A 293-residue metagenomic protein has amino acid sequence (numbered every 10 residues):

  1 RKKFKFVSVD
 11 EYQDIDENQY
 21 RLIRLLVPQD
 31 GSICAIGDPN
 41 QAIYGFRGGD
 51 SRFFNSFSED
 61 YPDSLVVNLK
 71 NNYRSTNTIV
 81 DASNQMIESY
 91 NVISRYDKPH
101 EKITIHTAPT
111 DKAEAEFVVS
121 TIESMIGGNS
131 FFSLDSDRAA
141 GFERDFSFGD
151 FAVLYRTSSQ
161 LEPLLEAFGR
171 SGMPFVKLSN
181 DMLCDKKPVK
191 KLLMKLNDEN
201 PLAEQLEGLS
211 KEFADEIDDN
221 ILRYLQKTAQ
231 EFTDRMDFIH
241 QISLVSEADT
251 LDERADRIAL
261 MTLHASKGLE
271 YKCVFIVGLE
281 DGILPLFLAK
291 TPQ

Functional and structural regions predicted by a protein language model:
R1-S56, N71-S75: Conserved helicase NTPase motor core
D10, I79, V153, L225 (+1 more regions): Residue-level signature of catalytic and energy-coupling elements of molecular machines, predominantly ATP/GTP-dependent
Q29-S32, D38-N40, Y61-V66, P99-I103 (+4 more regions): Short glycine-/polar-rich loops that comprise or flank the Walker A/P-loop and associated switch/sensor motifs
P39-I43, G48-R52, N72-N77, H100 (+5 more regions): Conserved nucleotide-binding/hydrolysis micro-motifs of P-loop NTPases
D63-L65, K70-M173, D219, Q230: Helicase P-loop NTPase motor core
S147, E162-G172, M182-Q293: Conserved helicase C-terminal RecA-like lobe
